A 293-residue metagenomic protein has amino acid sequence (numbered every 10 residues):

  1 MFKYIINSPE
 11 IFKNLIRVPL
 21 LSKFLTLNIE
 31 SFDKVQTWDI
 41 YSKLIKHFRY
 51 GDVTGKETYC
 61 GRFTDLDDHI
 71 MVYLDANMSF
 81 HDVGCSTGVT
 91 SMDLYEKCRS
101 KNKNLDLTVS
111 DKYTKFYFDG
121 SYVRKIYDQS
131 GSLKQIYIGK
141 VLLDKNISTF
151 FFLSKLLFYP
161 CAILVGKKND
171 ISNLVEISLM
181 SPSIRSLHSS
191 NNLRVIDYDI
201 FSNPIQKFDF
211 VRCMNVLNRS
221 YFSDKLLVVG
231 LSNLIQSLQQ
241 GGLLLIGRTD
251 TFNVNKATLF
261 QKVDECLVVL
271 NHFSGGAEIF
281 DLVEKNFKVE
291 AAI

Functional and structural regions predicted by a protein language model:
Y4-W38, E96-S190, F201, A292-I293: Class I S-adenosyl-L-methionine-dependent methyltransferase module
S22-D75, F116-R124: Class I SAM-dependent methyltransferase Rossmann-like catalytic core, especially the SAM/SAH-binding loop
N77-V89: Conserved class I S-adenosyl-L-methionine
F201-V211: A short acidic, Gly/Pro-enriched loop at the edge of an enzyme's catalytic core that lines a small-molecule cofactor
D209-D224: A short SAM/SAH-binding and catalytic strip from SAM-dependent methyltransferases
L226-Q240: A short glycine-rich, Lys/Arg-flanked "PGG" loop and its adjoining helix->strand segment in the class I
Q240-T249: Conserved beta-strand signature within the Rossmann-like core of class I S-adenosyl-L-methionine
T251-I293: Class I S-adenosyl-L-methionine
